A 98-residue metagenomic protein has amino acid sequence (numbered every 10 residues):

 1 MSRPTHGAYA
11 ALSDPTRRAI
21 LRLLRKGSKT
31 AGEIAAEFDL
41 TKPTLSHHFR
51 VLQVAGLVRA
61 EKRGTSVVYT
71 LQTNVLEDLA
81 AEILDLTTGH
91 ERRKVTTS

Functional and structural regions predicted by a protein language model:
M1-T5, A10, R22, T73-S98: Amphipathic alpha-helical dimerization/coiled-coil segments that flank or bridge DNA-binding/regulatory modules
R3-T41, K62-V75: N-terminal helix-turn-helix DNA-binding core of bacterial DNA-binding proteins
S28-K29, Q53, L84: Residue-level detector of secondary-structure transition/capping positions
A36, Q53-V54: Alpha-helical residues within the helix-turn-helix
F49-R50: Short, hydrophobic-biased segments on the C-terminal half of alpha helices that form "recognition helices"
